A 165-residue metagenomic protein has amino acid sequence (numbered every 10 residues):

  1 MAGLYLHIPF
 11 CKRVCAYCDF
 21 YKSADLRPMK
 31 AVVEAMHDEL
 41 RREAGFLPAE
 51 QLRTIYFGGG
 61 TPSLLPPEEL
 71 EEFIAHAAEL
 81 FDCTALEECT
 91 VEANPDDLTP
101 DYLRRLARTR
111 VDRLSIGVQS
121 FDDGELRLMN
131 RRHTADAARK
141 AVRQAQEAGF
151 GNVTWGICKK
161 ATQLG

Functional and structural regions predicted by a protein language model:
M1-L4: Extreme N-terminal starter segment of soluble prokaryotic enzymes
L6-I8, V118: Alpha/beta-hydrolase
P9-F20: Local cysteine-cluster metal-coordination motifs and their immediate loop/turn environment, predominantly Fe-S cluster
K22-F46, E50-G165: Conserved non-cysteine loop/helix-boundary elements of the Radical SAM core domain that shape
